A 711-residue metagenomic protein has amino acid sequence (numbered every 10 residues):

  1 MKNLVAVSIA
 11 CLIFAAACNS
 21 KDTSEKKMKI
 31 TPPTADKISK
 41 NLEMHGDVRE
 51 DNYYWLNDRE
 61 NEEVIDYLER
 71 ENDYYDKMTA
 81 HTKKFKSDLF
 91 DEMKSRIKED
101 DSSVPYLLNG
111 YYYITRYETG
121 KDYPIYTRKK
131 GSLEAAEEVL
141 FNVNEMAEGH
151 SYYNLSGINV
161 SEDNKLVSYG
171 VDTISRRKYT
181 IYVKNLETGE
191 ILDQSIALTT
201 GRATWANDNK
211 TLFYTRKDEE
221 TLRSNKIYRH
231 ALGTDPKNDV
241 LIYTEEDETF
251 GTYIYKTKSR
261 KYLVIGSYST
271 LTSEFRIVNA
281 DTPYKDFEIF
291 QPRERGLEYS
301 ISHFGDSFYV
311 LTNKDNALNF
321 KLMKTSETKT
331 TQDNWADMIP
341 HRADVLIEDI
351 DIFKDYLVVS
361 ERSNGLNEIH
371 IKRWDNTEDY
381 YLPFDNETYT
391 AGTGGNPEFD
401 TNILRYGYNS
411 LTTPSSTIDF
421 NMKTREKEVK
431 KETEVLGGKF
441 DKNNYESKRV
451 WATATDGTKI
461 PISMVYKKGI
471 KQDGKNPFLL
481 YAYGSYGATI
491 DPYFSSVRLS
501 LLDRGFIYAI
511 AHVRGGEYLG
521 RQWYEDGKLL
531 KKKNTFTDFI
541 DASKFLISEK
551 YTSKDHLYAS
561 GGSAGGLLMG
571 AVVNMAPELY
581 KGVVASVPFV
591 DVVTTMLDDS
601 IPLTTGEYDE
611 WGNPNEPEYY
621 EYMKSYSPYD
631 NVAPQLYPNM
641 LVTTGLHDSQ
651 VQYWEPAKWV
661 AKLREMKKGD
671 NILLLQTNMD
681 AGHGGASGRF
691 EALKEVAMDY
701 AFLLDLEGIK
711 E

Functional and structural regions predicted by a protein language model:
M1-L4: Positively charged n-region of N-terminal signal peptides that target proteins for export
V7-S8, I13, A17-I403, G407-S415 (+5 more regions): Beta-propeller folds
T115, L311, S360, G407 (+4 more regions): Short hydrophobic segments within beta-strands
Y117, N313, N409, Y481-G487 (+3 more regions): Glycine-rich His-Gly loop
S132-E134, I174-R176, E187-E190, A206 (+13 more regions): Secondary-structure transition/capping motifs at alpha-helix termini and the adjoining loop/turn into the next element
N144-I158, Y169-R176, E190-L192, F420-E426 (+6 more regions): Cap/lid segment of the alpha/beta-hydrolase catalytic domain
G251, R260, T272, G296-E298 (+21 more regions): Active-site lining segments that contact anionic ligands and/or coordinate catalytic metals
I510-E711: Active-site-proximal cap/loop segments of hydrolase catalytic domains
